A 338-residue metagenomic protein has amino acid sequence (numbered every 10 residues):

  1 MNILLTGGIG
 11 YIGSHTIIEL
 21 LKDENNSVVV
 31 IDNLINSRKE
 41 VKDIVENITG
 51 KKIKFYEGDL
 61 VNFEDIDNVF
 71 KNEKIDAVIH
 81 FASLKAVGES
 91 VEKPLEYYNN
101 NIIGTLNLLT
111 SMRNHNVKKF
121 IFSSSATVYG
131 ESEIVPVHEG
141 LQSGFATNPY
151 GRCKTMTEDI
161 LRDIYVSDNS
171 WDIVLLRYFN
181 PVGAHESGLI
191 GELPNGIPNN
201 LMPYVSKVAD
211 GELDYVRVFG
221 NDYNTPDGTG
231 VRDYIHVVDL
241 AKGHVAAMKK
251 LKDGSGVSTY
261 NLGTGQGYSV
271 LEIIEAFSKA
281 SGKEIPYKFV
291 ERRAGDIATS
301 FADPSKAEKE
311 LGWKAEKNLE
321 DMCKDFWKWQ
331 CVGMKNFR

Functional and structural regions predicted by a protein language model:
M1-A184: N-terminal Rossmann-like NAD(P)+-binding domain of SDR-like oxidoreductases, especially those catalyzing
K39, F179-N200, G211-R232: Short, flexible, glycine-rich and Lys/Arg-enriched loop motifs at helix boundaries that contact anionic partners
T49, I197-P198, Q266, A315: Residue-level signature of the cytosolic catalytic core of signaling kinases
Y98, T147-T155, G191-N199, P203 (+1 more regions): Short-chain dehydrogenase/reductase
Y204-R338: C-terminal substrate-binding subdomain of Rossmann-fold SDR/epimerase-dehydratase oxidoreductases
